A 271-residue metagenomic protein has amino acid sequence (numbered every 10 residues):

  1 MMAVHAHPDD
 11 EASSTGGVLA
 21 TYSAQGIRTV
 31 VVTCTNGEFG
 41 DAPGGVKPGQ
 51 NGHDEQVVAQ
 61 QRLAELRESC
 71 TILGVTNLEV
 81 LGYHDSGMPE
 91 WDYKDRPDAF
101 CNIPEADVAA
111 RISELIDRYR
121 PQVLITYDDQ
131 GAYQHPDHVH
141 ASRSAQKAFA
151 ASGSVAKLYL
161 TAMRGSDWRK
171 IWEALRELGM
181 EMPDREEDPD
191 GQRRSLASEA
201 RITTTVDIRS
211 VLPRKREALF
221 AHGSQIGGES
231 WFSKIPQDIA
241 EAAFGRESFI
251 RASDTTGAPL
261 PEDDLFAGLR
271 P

Functional and structural regions predicted by a protein language model:
M1-M2, W91-P271: Metal-dependent de-N-acetylase/amidase catalytic core
M1-R120, K147, I250, A258: Active-site rim/loop-helix segments in enzyme catalytic domains that contact anionic ligands
